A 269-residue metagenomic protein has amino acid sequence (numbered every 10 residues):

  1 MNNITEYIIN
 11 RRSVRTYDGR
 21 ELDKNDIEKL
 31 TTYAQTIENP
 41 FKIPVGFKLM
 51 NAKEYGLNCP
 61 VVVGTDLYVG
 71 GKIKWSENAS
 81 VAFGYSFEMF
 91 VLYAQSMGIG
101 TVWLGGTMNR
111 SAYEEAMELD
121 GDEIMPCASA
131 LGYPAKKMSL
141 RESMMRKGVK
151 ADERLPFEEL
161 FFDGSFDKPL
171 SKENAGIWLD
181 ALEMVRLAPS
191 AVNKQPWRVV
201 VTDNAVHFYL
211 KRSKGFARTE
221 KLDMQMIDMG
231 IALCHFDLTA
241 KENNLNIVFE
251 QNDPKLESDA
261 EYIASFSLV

Functional and structural regions predicted by a protein language model:
M1-V269: Acidic, surface-exposed loops and disordered segments
